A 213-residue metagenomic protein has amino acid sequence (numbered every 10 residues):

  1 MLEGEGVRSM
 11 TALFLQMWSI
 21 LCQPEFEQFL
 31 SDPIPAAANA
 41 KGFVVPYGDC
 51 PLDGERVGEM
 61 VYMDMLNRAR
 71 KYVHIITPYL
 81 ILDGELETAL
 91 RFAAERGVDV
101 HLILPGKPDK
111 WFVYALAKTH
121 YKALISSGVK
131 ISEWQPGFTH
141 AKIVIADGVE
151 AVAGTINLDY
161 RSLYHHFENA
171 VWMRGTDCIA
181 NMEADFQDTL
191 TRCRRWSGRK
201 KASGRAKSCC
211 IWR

Functional and structural regions predicted by a protein language model:
M1-R213: Charged, low-complexity intrinsically disordered terminal segments
